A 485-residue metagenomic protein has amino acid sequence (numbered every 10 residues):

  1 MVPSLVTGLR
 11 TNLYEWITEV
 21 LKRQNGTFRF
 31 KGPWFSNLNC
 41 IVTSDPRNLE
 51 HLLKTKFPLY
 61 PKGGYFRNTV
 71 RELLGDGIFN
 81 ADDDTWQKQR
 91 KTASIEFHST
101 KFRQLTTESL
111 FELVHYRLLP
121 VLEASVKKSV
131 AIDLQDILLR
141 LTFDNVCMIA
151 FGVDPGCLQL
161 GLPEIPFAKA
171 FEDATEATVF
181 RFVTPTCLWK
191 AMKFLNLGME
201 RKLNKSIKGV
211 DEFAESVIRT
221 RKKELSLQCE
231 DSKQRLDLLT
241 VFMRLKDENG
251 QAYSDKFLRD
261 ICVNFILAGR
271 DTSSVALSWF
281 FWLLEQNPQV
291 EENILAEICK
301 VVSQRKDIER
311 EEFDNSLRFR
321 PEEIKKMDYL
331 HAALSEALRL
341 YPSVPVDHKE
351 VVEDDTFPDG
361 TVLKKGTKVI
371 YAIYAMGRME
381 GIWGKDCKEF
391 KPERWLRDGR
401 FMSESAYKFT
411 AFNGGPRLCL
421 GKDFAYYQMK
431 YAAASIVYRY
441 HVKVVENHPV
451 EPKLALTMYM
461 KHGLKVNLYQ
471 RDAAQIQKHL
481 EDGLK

Functional and structural regions predicted by a protein language model:
M1-K88, I95, S109-P120, S206-G209 (+2 more regions): N-terminal membrane-proximal hinge/A-helix region immediately C-terminal to the signal-anchor transmembrane segment
G8, H98, T175-E176, F180 (+7 more regions): Conserved cytochrome P450 catalytic core segment spanning the I/J/K helices
V20-F28, Y253, S316-E336, D347-I370 (+2 more regions): Cytochrome P450 C-terminal beta-domain/meander region
K31-I41, K101-E112, L122-M148, G156-P166 (+5 more regions): Cytochrome P450
I95-E96, P321, W395-M429, A455 (+1 more regions): Cytochrome P450 heme-thiolate "Cys pocket" and heme-binding signature region
T142, V146, V210-A214, L245-V302 (+6 more regions): Central I-helix of cytochrome P450 enzymes
P288-V290, V369, K422-Y459, G463 (+1 more regions): Cytochrome P450 heme-binding "Cys pocket" and the immediately downstream C-terminal segment
Y341, Y371-R400, G483-L484: Conserved cytochrome P450 K-helix/beta-meander segment immediately N-terminal to the heme-binding cysteine loop
